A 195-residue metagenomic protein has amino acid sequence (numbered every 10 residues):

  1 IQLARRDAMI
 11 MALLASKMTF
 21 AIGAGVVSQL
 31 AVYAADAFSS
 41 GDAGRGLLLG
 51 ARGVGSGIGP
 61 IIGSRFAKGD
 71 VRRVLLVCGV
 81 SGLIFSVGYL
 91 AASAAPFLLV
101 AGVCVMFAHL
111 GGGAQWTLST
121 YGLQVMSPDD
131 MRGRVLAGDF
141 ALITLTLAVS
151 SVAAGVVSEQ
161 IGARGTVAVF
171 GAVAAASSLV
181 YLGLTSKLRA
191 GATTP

Functional and structural regions predicted by a protein language model:
I1-D7, A91-A94: Helix-boundary and loop/linker segments of multi-pass membrane transporters
A4, L13-L14, S119-L123: Secondary-structure boundary/capping motif
R6-R52: Helix-loop boundary and gating motifs at the non-cytosolic
A35-P195: C-terminal transmembrane bundle of multi-pass solute transporters/carriers
